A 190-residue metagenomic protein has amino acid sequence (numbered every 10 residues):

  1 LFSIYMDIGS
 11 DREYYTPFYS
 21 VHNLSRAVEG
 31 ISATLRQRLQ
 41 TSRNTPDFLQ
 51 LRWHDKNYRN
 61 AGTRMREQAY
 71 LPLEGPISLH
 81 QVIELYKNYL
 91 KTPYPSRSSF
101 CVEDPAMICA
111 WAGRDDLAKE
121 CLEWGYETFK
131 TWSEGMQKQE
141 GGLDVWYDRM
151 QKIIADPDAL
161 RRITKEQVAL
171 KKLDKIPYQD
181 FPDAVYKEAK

Functional and structural regions predicted by a protein language model:
F2-K190: Intrinsically disordered, low-complexity regulatory regions enriched in serine/threonine/proline and acidic residues
